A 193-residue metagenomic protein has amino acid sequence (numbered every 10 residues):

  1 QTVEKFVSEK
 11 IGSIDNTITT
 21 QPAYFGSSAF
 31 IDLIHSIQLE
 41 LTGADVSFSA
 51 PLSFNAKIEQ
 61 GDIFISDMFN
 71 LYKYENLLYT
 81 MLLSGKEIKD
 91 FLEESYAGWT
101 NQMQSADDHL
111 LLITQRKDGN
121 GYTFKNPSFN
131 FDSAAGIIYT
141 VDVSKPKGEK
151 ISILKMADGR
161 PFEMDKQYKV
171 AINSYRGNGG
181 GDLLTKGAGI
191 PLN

Functional and structural regions predicted by a protein language model:
Q1-S13, I138-T140: Binuclear metal-dependent phosphoesterase catalytic core
V7-S27: Glycine-rich phosphate/diphosphate-binding loops and the adjacent beta-loop-alpha structural elements that coordinate
S28, D32-N193: Feature captures C-terminal
